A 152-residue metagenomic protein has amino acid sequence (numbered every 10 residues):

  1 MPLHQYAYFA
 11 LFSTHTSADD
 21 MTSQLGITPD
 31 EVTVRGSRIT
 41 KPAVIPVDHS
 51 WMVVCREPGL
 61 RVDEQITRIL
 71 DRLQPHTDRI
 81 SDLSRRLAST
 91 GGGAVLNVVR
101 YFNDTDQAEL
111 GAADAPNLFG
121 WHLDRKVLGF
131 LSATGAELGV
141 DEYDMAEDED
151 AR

Functional and structural regions predicted by a protein language model:
M1-R152: Acidic (Asp/Glu-rich) sequence patches and key acidic residues that form negatively charged surfaces used
